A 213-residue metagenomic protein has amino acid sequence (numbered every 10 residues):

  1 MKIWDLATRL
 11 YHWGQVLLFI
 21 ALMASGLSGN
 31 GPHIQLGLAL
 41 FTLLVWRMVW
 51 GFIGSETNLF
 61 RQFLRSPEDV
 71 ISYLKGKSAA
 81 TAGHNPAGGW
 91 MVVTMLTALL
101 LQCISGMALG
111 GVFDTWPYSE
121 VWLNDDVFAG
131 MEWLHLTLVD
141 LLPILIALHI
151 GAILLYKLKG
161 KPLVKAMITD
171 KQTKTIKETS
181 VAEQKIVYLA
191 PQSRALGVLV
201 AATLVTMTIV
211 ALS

Functional and structural regions predicted by a protein language model:
M1-S213: Membrane-embedded alpha-helical bundles that constitute the cytochrome b-like, heme-associated redox core of multi-pass
